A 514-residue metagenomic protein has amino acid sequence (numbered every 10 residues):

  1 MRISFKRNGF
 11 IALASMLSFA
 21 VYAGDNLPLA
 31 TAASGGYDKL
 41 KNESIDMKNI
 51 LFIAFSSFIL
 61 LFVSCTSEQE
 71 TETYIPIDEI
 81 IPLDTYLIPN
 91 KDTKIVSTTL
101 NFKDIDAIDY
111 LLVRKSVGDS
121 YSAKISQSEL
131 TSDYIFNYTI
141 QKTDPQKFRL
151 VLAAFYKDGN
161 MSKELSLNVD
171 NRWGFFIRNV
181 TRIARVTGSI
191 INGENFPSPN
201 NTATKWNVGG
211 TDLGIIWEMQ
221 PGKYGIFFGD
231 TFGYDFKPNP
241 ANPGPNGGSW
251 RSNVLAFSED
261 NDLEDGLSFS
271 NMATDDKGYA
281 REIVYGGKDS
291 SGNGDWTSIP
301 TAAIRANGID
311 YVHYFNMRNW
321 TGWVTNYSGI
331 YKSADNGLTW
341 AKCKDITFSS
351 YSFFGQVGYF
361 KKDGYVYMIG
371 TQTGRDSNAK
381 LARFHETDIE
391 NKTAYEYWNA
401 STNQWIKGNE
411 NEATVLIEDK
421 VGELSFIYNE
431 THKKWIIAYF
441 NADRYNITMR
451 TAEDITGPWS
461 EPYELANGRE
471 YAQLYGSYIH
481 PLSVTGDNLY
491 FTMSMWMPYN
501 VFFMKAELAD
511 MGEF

Functional and structural regions predicted by a protein language model:
A20-A33, Y37-E43, F58-Y86, M161-S166 (+1 more regions): Bacterial Sec-dependent N-terminal signal peptides
R114-S116, I216, S258, S333-A334 (+3 more regions): Conserved Ser/Thr-centered positions that define the repeating blades of beta-propeller domains
G118, P145, S333-A341, A452-E461: Asp-box/BNR beta-propeller loop motif
N171-G308, V312-F315: N-terminal regions that are enriched for targeting/export leaders and immediately downstream pro/stem segments
W217-K237, W296-G322, G355-G374, N378-F384 (+4 more regions): Hydrophobic core segments of beta-strands in well-ordered, beta-rich domains
G233-R251, W320-Y331, D376-R383, R444-T451 (+1 more regions): Structural motif
W459-S483: Conserved blade-ending motifs and adjacent loop-strand segments that build the rim/top face of beta-propeller domains
